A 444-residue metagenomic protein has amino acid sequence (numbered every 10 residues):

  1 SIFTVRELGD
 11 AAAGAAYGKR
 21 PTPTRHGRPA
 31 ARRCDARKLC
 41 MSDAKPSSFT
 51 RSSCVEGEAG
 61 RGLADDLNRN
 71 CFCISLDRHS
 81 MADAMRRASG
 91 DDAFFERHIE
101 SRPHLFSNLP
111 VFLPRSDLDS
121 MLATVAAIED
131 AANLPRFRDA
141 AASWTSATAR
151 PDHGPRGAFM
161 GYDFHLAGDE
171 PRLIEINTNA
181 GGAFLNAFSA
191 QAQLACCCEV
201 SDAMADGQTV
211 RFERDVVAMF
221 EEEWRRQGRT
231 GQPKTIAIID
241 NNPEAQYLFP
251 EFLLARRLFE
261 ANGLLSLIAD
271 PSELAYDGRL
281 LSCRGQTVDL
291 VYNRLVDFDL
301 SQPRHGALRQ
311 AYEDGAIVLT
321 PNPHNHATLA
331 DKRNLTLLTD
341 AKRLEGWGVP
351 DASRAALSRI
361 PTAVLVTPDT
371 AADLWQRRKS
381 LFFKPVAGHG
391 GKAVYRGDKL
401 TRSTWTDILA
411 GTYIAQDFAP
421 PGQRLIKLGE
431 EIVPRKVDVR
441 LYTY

Functional and structural regions predicted by a protein language model:
S1-D10: Extreme N-terminal basic, low-complexity initiation segments that serve as generic localization/processing leaders
V5, G27-R28, F298, E345: Generic hydrophobic alpha-helical segments
R6, R20, R25-R28, R32-R33 (+3 more regions): Basic polycationic patches enriched in arginine
G9-A16, R20: Residue-level detector of structural "landmarks"
A13, A30-R33, L338: N-terminal leader/targeting segments
K19, C40-Y444: Preference for protein termini
